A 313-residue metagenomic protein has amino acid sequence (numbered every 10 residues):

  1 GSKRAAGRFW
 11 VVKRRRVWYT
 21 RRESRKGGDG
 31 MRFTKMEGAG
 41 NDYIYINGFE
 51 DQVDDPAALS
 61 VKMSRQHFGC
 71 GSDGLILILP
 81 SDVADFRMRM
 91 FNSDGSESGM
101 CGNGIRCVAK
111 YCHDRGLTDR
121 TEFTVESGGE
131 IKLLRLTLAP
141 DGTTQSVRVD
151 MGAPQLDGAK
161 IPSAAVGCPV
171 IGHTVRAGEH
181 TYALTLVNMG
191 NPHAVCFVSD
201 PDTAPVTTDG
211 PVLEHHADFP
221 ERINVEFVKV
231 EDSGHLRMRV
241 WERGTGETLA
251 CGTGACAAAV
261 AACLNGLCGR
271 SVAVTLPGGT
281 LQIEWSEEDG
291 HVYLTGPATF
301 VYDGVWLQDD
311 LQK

Functional and structural regions predicted by a protein language model:
G1-S2, G7-G30: Short, Lys/Arg-enriched N-terminal segments with co-localized hydrophobic residues within the first ~10-30 amino acids
Y19, K26-T143, A194-K313: A glycine-rich beta-to-alpha transition motif near the start of alpha/beta enzyme domains, typified by
G30-D51, V149, G167, I171-G178 (+1 more regions): N-terminal, positively charged, Ser/Thr/Ala/Gly-biased leader segments that form transit/presequence-like amphipathic
G116, K160-P162, G167, G266-L267: Glycine-centered secondary-structure boundary/capping sites
S146-R148, G152-P154: Membrane helix-loop-helix hairpins that form the core translocation module of multi-pass transporters
Q155-A159: Short, charged/polar, Gly/Pro-enriched secondary-structure boundary elements
S163-T185, C196-A217: Anionic-ligand binding region
